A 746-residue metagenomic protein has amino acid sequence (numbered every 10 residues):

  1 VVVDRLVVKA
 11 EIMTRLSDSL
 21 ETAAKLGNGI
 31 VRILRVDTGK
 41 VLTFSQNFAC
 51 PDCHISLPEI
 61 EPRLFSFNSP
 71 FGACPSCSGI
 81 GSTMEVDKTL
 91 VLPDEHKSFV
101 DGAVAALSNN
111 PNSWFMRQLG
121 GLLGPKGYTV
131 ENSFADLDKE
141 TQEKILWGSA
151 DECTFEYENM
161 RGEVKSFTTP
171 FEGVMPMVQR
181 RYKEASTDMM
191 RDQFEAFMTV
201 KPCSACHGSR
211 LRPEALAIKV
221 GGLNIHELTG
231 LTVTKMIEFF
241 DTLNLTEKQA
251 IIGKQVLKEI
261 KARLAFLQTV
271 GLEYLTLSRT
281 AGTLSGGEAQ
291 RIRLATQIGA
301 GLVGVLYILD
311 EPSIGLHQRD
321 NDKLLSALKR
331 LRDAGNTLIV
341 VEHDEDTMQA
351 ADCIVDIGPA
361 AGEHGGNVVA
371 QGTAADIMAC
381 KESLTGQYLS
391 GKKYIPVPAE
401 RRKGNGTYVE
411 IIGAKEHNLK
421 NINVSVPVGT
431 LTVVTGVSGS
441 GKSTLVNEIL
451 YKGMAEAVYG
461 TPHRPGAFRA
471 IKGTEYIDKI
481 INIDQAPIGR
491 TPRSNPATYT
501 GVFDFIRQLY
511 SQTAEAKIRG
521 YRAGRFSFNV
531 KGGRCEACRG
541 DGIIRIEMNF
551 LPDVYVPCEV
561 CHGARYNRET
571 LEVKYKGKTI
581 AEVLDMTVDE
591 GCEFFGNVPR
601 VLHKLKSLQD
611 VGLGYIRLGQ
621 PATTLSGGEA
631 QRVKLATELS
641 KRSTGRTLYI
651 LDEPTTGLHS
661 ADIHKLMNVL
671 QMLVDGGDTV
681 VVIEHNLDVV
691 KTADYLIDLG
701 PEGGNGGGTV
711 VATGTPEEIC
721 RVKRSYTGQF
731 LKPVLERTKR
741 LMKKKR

Functional and structural regions predicted by a protein language model:
V1-R746: Conserved phosphate-binding elements of NTP-dependent enzyme cores
